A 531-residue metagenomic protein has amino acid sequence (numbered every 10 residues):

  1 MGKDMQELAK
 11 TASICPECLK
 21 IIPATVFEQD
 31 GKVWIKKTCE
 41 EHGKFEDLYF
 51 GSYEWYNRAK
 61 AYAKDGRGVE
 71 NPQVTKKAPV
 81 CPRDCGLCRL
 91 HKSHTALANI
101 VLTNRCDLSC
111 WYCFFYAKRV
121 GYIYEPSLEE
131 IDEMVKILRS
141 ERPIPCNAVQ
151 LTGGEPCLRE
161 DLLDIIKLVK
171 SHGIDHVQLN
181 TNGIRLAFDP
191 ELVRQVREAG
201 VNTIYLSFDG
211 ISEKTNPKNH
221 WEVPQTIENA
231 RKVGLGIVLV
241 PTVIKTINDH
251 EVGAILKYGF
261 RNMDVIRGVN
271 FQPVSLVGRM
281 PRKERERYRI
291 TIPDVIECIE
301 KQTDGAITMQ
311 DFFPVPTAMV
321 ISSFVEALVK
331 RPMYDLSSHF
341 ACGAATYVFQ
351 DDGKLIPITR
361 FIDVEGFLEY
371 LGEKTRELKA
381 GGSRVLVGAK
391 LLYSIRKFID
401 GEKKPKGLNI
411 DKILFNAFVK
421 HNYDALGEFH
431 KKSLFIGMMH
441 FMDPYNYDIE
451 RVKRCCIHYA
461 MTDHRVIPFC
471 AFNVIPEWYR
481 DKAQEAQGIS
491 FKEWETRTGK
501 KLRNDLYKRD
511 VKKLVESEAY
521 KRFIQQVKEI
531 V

Functional and structural regions predicted by a protein language model:
M1-V80, K330-V531: Radical SAM enzyme core and accessory elements
K20-I22, R83-D84, L97, P190-E191 (+3 more regions): Short alpha-helical segments and helix-capping/turn motifs at coil-helix boundaries
G31-G51, Y62-T181, R185-Q195: Conserved alpha-helical substructure of the radical SAM core
I100-N104, F114-A117, G153, T181 (+5 more regions): Glycine-rich, histidine-containing beta strand-loop boundary motifs that form or position
D107, I244, L276, N473-V474: Short, solvent-exposed loop/turn segments at secondary-structure junctions
G121, S212-N216, R279-R282: A short acidic, helix-capping loop that chelates divalent metal ions and anchors anionic groups
I131-Q150, R159-P273: Radical SAM/AdoMet-radical enzyme domain recognition
H220, E228-L426: Radical SAM enzyme [4Fe-4S]-AdoMet core and its adjacent flexible, acidic and glycine-rich loops/tails across
